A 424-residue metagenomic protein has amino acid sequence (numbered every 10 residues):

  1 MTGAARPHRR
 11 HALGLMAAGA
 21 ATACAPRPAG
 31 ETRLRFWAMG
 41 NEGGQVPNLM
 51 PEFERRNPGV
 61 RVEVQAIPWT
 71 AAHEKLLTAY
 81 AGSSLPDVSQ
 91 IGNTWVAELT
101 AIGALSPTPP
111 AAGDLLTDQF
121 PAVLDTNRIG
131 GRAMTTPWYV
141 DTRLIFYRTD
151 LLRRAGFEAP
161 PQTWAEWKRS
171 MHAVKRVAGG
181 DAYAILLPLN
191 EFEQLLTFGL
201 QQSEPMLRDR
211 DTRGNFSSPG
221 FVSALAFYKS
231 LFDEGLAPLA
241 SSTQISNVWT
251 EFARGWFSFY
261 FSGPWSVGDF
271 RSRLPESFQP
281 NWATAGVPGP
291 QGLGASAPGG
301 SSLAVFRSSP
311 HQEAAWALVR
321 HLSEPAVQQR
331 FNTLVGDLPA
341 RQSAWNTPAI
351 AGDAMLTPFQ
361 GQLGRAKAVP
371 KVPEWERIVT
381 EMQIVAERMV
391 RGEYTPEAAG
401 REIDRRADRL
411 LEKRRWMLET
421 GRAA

Functional and structural regions predicted by a protein language model:
T2-R6, A12-E98, G113, A159 (+7 more regions): Conserved N-terminal structural module of periplasmic/extracytoplasmic solute-binding proteins
N57-A66, S84-L85, G156-A159, T212 (+2 more regions): A local structural motif
L76, W167, V174, T250-G255: Hydrophobic residues within well-ordered alpha-helices
D87-Q90, S258-S262: Paired acidic/hydrophobic, glycine-rich loop segments that form the ligand-binding mouth/hinge of periplasmic-binding
G92-L144, Q279-P288, A349-A354, G361: Hinge/lid segment of periplasmic solute-binding proteins
M134-W138, R143, K168-G214, F257: Extracytoplasmic/periplasmic solute-binding protein
M171-A173, D211-S241, V287: Glycine-centered hinge/linker elements that transmit conformational signals in sensory and ligand-binding systems
P264-Q279, P290-I384, L418-A424: C-terminal lobe and pocket-closing loops of periplasmic/extracytoplasmic Venus-flytrap solute-binding proteins
